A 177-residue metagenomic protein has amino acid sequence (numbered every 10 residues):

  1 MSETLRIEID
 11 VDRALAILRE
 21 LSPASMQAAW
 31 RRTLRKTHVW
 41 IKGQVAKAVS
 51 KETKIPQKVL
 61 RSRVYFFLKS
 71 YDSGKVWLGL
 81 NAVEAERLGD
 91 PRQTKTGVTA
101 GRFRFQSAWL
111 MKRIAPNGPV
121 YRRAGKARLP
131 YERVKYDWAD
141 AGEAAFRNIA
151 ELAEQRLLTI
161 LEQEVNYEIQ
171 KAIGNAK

Functional and structural regions predicted by a protein language model:
M1-K177: Short, Lys/Arg-rich flexible segments
